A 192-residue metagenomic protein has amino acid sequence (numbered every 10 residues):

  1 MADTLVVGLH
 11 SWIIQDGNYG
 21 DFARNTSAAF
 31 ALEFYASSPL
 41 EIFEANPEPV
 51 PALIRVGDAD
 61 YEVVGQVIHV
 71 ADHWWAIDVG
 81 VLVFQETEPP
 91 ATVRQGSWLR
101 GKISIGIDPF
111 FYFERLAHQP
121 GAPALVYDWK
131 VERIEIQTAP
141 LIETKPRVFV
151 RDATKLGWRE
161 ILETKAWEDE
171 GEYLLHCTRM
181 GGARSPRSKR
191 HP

Functional and structural regions predicted by a protein language model:
D3-I14, D78-F84: Short, structured beta-strand/loop micro-motifs enriched in basic residues and often containing a Trp
Q15-A29, E88-K102: Short nucleic-acid-contacting surface segments enriched for D/E, G, S/T with interspersed K/R
Y35-P47, I107-A117: Short, Lys/Arg- and Gly-enriched loop/turn segments at beta-strand edges
P49-V64, D78-P90: Extended, positively charged loop/linker patches that create polyanion-binding surfaces
P51-H73, S97-I105, P120-D169: Structural detector for short beta-strands of small beta-barrel domains
D72-I77, E172-L175: Short aromatic-glycine-enriched beta-strand elements
T92-P109, P186-P192: Intrinsically disordered, low-complexity, charged/polar segments
E168-R184: Short, hydrophobic/proline-enriched secondary-structure or compact coil segments at domain edges
